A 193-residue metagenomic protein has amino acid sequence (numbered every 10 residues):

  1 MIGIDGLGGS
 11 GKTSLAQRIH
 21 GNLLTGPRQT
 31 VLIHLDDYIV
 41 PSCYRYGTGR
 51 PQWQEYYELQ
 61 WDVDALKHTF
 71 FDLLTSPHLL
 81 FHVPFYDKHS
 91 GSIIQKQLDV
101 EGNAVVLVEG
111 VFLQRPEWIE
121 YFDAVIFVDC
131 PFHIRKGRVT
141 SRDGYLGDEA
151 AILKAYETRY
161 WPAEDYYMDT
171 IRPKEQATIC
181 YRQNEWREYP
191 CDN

Functional and structural regions predicted by a protein language model:
M1-D5: Short hydrophobic/aromatic beta-strand immediately N-terminal to the Walker A/P-loop
G8: The conserved Walker
K12: Conserved lysine of the Walker
L15: Hydrophobic positions on the alpha1 helix immediately C-terminal to the Walker A/P-loop
G21-V31: Post-Walker A helix-loop "phosphate-sensing" segment adjacent to the P-loop in P-loop NTPases
V31, V40-S90, V105: Conserved nucleotide-sensing/catalytic segment adjacent to the nucleotide-binding pocket in NTP-handling enzymes
S92-Y145: ATP-dependent NMP and nucleoside kinases share a basic, alpha-helical "lid"
R115, Y145-N193: Small-molecule kinase domains that catalyze NTP-dependent phosphoryl transfer to phosphate-bearing small molecules
